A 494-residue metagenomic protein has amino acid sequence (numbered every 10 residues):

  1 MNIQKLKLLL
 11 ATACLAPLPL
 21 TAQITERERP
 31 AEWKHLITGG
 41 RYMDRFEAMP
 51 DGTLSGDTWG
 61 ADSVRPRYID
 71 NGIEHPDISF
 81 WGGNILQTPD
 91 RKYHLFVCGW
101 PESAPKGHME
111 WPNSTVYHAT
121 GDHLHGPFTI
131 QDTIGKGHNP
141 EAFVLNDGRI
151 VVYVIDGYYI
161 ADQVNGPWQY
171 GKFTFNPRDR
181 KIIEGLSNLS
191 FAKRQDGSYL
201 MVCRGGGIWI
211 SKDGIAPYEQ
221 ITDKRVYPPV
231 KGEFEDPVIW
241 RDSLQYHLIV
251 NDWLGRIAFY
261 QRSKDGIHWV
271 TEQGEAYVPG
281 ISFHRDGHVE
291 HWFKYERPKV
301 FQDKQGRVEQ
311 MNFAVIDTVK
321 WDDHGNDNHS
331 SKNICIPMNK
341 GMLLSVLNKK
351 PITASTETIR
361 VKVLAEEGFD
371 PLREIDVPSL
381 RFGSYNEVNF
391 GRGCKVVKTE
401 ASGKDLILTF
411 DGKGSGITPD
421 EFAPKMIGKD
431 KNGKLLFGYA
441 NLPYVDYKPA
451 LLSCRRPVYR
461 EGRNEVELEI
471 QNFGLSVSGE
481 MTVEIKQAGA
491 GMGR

Functional and structural regions predicted by a protein language model:
M1-Q23: Bacterial Sec-dependent N-terminal signal peptides
Q23-S345: Carbohydrate-active catalytic/glycan-binding domains of CAZyme proteins, especially the secreted or lumenal ectodomains
K350-T356, P457-R463: Short, solvent-exposed loop/linker segments at the N-terminal edge of repeated beta-sheet extracellular domains
D376-R381, T482-K486: Beta-strand signatures of extracellular beta-sandwich domains
N389-L435, Y439: Structured beta-strand segments within beta-sheet-rich domains
I470-G474: Asparagine-centered strand-capping/turn motif at beta-strand->loop junctions
L475-E480: Short acidic/proline- and small/hydrophobic-mixed sequence motifs that coincide with surface turns and coil-to-beta
A488-R494: Intrinsically disordered, low-complexity Pro/Gly/Ser/Thr-rich segments with frequent PxxP/GP/PP motifs and embedded
